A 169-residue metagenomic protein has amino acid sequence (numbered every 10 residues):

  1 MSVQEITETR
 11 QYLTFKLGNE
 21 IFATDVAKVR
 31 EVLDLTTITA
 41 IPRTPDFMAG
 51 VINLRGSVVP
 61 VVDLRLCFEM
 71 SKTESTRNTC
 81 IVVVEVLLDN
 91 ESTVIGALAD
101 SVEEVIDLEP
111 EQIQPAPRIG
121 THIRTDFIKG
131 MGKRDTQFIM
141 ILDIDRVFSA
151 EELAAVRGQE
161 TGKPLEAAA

Functional and structural regions predicted by a protein language model:
M1-A169: An acidic, low-aromatic, low-complexity terminal/linker signal
